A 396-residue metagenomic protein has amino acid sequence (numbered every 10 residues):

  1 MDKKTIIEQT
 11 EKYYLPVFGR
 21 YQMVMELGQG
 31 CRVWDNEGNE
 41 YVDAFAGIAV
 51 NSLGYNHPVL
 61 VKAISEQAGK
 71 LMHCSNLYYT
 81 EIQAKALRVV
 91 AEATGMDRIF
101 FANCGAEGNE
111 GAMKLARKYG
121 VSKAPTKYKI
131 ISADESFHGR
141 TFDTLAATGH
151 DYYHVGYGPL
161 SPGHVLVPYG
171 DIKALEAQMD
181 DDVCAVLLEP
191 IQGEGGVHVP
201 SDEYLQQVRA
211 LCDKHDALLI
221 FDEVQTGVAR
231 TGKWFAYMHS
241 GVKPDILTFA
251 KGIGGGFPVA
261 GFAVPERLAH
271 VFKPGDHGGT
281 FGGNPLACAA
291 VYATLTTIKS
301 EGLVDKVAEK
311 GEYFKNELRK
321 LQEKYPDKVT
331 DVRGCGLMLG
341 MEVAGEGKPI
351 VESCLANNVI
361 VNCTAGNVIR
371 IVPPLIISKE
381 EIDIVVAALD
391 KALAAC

Functional and structural regions predicted by a protein language model:
M1-C396: Conserved N-terminal phosphate-binding loop of PLP-dependent enzymes in the Aspartate aminotransferase
